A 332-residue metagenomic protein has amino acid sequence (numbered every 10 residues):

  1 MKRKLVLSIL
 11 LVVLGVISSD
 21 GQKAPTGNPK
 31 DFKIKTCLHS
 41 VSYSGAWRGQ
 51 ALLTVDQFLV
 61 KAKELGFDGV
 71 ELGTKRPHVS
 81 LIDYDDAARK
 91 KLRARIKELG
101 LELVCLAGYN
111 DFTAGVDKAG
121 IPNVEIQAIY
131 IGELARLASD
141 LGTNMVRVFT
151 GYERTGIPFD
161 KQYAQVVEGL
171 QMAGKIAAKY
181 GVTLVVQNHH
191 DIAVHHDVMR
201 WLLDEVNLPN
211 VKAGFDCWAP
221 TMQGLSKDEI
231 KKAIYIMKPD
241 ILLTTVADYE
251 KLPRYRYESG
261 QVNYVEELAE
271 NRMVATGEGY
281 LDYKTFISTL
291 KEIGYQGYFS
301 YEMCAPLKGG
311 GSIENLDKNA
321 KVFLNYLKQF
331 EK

Functional and structural regions predicted by a protein language model:
K2-K4, D20-M145, K161, E168 (+8 more regions): N-terminal pre-domain/capping segments
L5-L10: Sec-dependent signal peptide hydrophobic core
L11-S19: Hydrophobic h-region of N-terminal signal peptides that target proteins for export in Gram-negative bacteria
D31-K33, Q171-Y280, K284: Acidic/histidine-rich catalytic cores of soluble enzymes
V41-Y43, K75, G108-D111, G151-E153 (+4 more regions): Active-site beta-loop-alpha junctions enriched in small/polar residues
E71, C105, R147, V185 (+2 more regions): Conserved beta-strand positions in the central sheet of alpha/beta enzyme cores
L137-F159, Y180-I192: Active-site groove signature of glycoside hydrolases
S300-K318: A short, acidic, flexible beta-alpha connecting loop/helix-capping segment that sits on the rim of active
